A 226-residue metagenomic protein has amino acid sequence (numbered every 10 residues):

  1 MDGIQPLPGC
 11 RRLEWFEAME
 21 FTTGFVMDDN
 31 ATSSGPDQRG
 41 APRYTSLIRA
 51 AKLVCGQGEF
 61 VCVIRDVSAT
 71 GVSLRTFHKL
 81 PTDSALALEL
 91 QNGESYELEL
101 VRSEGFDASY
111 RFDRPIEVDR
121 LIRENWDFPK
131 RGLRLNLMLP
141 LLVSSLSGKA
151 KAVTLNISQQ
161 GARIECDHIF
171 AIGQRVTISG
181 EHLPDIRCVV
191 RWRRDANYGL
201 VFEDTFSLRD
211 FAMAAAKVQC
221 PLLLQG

Functional and structural regions predicted by a protein language model:
M1-G226: Structured alpha-helical
